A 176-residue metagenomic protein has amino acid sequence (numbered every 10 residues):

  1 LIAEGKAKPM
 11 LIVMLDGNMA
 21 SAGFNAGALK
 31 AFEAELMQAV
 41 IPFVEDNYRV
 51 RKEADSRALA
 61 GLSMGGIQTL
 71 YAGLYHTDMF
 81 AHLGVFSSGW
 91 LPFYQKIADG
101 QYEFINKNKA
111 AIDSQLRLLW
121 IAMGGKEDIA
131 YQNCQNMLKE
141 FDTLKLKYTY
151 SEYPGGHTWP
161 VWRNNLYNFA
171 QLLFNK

Functional and structural regions predicted by a protein language model:
L1-K176: Non-catalytic cap/lid and distal C-terminal segments of serine-dependent acyl enzymes
